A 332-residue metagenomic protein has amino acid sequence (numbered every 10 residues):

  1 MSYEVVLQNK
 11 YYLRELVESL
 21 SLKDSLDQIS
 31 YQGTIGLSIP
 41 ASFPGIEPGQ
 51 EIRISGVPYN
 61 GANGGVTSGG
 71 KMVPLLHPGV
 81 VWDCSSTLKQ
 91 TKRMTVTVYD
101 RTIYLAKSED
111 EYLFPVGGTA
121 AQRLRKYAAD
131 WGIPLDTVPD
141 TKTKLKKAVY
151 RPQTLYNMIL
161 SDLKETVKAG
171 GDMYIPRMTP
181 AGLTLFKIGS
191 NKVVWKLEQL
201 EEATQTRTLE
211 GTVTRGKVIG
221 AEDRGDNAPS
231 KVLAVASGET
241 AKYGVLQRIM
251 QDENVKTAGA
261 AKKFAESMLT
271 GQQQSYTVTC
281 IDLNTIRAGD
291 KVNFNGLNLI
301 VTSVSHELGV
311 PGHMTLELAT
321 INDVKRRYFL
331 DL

Functional and structural regions predicted by a protein language model:
M1-I103, V193-T206: Assembly/oligomerization scaffold segments
M1-N9, G182-T184, R215-A221: Short polybasic amphipathic segments
L16-E47, E201-L332: An acidic/polar, Gly/Ser/Thr-rich interaction patch typically located in mid-to-C-terminal regions of proteins
S19, P74-V80, T95, E109-E111 (+3 more regions): Well-ordered beta-strand positions in beta-sheet-rich domains
T34-I35, V98, E111-D136, Y150-R177 (+2 more regions): Amphipathic, non-transmembrane alpha-helical segments in extracytoplasmic/periplasmic proteins
G56-P58, K187, N295-G296: Conserved "cap/hinge" positions at secondary-structure junctions
T91-L105, T137-E210: Short beta-strand-centered interaction patches in the first periplasmic/extracellular domains of large envelope
K107-E111, W195-E198, R326-D331: Short, charged, solvent-exposed linker or helix-capping segments at domain edges/interfaces that act as flexible hinges
